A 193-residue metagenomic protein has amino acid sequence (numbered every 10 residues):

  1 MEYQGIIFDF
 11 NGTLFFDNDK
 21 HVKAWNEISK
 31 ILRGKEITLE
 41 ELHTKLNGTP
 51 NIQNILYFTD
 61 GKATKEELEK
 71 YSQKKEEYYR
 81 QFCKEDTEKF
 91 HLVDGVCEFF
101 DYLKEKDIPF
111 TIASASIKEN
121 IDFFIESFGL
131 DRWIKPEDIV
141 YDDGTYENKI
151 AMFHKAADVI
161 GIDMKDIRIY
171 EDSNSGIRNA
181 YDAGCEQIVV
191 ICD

Functional and structural regions predicted by a protein language model:
M1, E105-I108, I160-D163: Glycine-rich phosphate-binding loop signature in dinucleotide/nucleotide-binding domains
Y3-D94: N-terminal helical cap/lid subdomain that shapes the substrate entry/recognition surface in HAD-like hydrolases
N11, E171-D172: Acidic di-acidic motifs
Q81-I112, I150: Short, acidic loop-to-helix structural element flanking the phosphoryl-transfer center in phosphate-processing enzymes
K89, I117-R168, N174, R178-D182: Substrate-recognition "cap/lid" segment bordering the active-site pocket of phosphatases
C97-D101, S173-N179, I188-D193: Short glycine/proline-centered loop/turn elements that form peptide/ligand docking sites
